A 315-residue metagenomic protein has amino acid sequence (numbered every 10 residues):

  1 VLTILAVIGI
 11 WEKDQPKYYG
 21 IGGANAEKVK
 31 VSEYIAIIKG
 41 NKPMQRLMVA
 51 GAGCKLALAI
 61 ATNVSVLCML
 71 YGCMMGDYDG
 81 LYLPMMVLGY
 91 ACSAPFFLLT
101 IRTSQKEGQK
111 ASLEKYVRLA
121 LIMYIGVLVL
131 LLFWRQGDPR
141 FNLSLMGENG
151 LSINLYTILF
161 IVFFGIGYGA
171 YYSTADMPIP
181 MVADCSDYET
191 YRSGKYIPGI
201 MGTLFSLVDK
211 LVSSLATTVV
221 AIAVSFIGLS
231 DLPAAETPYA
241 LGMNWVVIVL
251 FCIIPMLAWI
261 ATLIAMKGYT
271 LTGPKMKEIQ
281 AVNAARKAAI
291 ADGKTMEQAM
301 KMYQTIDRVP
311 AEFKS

Functional and structural regions predicted by a protein language model:
V1, F164-A221: Substrate-agnostic recognition of the 12-TM MFS/MFS-like secondary transporter fold
V1, K110-S112, G147-G150, I222-A258: A membrane-interface helix-boundary motif in multi-pass transporters
V1-D79, S104, P255-S315: Intracellular loop-helix junctions on the cytosolic face of multi-pass helical membrane proteins
N63, L98-L99, V129, L211-I227: A gly/Pro-rich, aromatic-decorated transmembrane alpha-helix motif that marks the paired, flexible gating helices
Y71-A91, L155, L159, G242-V249: Loop-to-transmembrane helix entry
P95-E114: Helix-to-loop junctions at the C-terminal end of transmembrane segments in multipass secondary transporters
L119-N154: C-terminal ends and interior cores of transmembrane alpha-helices in multi-pass membrane transporters/permeases
R140-M181: Hydrophobic core of transmembrane alpha-helices in multi-pass small-molecule transporters, especially MFS/SLC-type
